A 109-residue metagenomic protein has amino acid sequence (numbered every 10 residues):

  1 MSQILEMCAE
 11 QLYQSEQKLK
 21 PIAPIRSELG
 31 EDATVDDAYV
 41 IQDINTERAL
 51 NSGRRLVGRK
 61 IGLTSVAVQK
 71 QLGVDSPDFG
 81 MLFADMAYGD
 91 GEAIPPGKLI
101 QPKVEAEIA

Functional and structural regions predicted by a protein language model:
S2-A109: Active-site microenvironments in enzyme catalytic cores
